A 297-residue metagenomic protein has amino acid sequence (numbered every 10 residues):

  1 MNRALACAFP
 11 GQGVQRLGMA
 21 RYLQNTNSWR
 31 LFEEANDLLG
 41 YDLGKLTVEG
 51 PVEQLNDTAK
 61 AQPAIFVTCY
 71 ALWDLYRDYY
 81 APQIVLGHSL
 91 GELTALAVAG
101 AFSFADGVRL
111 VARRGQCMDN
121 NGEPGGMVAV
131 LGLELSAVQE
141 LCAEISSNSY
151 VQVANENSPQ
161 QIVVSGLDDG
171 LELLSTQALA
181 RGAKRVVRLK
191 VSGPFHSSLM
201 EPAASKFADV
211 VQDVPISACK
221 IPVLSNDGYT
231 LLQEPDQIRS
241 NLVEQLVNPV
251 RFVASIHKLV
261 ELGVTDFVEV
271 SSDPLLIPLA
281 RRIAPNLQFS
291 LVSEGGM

Functional and structural regions predicted by a protein language model:
M1-E140, R185, L189, D266-G296: FabD-like malonyl-/acyl-CoA
C7, W29, V48, I65 (+4 more regions): Short, flexible segments with low predicted structural confidence
Q12-V14, L39-Y41, A99-N248: Alpha/beta catalytic cores of group-transfer enzymes, especially the acyltransferase/condensing modules of polyketide
R77, L179, V260-G263: Non-catalytic positions within long, well-ordered alpha-helices that form the structural scaffold/packing of enzyme
S89, P215, G263: Conserved functional loop/turn residues at catalytic and ligand-binding sites
Q237, N241, R251-A254, L275 (+1 more regions): Short amphipathic alpha-helical segments
V247-V264: A short, acidic, amphipathic alpha-helical segment used as a generic capping/interface helix at domain edges
